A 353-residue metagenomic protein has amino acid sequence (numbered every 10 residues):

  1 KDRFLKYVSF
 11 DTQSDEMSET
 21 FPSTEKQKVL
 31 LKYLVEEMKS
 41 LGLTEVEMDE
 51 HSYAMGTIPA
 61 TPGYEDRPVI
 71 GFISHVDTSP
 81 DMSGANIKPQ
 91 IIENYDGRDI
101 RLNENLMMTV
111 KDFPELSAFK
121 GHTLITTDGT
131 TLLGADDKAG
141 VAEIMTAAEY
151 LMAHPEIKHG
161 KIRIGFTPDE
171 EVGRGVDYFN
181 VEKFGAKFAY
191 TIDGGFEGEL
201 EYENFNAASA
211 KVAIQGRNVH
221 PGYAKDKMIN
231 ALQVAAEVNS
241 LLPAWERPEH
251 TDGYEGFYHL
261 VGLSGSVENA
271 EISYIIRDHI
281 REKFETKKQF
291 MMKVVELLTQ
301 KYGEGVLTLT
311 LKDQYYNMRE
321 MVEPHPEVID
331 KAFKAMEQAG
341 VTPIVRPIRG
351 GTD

Functional and structural regions predicted by a protein language model:
K1-T123: Acidic/His- and Gly-rich active-site-bordering loop/insert found across diverse amide/peptide-bond hydrolases
L5, K32-V35, V141-E149, N180 (+5 more regions): Predominant activation on well-ordered alpha-helical scaffold segments within soluble catalytic domains
E25, T131-A142, K225-Q233: Short, conserved micro-motifs enriched in small and acidic residues
S117-F205, W245-V261, G265, I272-H279 (+1 more regions): Acidic/histidine-rich catalytic neighborhood of metal-dependent amide-processing enzymes
T126-A135, N218-K225, P343: A short glycine/serine-rich beta->alpha loop
A189-A224, M228-V234: Phosphate/diphosphate-binding glycine-rich loops and adjacent basic-rich segments that engage nucleotide
L232-D353: Metal-dependent amide/peptide-bond hydrolase catalytic core, centered on the "pita-bread" metallohydrolase fold
